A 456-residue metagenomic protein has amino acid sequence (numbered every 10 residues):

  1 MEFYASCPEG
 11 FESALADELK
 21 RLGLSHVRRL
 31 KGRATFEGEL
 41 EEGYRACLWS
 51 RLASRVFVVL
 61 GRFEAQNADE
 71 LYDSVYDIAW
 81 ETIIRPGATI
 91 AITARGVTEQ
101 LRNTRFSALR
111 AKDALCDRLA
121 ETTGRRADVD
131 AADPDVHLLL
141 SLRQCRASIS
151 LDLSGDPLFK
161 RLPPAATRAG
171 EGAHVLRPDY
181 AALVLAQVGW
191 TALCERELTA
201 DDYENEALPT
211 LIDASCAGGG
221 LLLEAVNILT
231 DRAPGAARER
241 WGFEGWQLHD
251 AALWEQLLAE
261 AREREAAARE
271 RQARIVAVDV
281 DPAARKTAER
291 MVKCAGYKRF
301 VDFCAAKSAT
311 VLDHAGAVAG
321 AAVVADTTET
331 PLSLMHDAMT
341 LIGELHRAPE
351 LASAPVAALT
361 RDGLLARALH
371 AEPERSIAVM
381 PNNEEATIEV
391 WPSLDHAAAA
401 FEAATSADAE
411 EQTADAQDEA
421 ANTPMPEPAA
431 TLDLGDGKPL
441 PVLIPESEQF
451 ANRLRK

Functional and structural regions predicted by a protein language model:
M1-P134, T199, Y203, A404-E411 (+1 more regions): Non-catalytic nucleic-acid substrate-recognition regions in nucleic-acid-modifying enzymes
E2, S6, G10, E270-R274 (+4 more regions): Conserved Class I SAM-dependent methyltransferase catalytic core
E2-R21, R28, A34-S54, A94 (+4 more regions): S-adenosyl-L-methionine
T82, A259-R264, K307-H314, D337-A348: A short, acidic, amphipathic alpha-helical segment used as a generic capping/interface helix at domain edges
A165-A173, V323, T327-H336: Glycine-rich phosphate-binding "P-loop"
L176-T310: Conserved S-adenosyl-L-methionine
L211, A322-V323: Receiver (REC) domain switch-region micro-motif
L312-A322: A short acidic, Gly/Pro-enriched loop at the edge of an enzyme's catalytic core that lines a small-molecule cofactor
